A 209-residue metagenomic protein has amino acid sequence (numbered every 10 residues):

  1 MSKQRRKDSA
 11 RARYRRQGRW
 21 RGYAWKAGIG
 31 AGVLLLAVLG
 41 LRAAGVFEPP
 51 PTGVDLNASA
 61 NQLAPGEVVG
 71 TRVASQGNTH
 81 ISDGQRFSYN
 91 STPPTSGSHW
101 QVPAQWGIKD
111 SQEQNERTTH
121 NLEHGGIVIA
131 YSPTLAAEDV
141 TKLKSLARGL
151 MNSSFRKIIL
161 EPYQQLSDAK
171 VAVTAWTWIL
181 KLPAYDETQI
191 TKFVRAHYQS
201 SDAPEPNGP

Functional and structural regions predicted by a protein language model:
M1-K7, T52-A58, Y198-E205: Intrinsically disordered, low-complexity Ser/Thr/Pro-rich tracts
M1-R21: N-terminal Lys/Arg-rich, disordered targeting/topogenic segments
K26-R42: Hydrophobic membrane-insertion alpha-helices, especially the h-region of bacterial N-terminal signal peptides
G45-P65: Ser/Thr/Pro/Gly-rich low-complexity linker/stalk segments immediately outside membranes or between
V46-P49, R148-P209: Helix-rich interaction surfaces within compact, conserved domain-sized segments that mediate assembly or partner
A58-R117: Surface-exposed, low-hydrophobicity interaction/linker segments
G107-S153: Mid-length scaffold segments of soluble, non-membrane domains
